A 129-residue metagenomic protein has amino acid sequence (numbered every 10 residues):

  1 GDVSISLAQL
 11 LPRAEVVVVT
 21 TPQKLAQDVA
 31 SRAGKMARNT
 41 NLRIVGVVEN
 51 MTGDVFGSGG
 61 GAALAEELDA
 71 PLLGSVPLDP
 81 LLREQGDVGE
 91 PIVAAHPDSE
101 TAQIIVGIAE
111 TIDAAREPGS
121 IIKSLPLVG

Functional and structural regions predicted by a protein language model:
G1, I5, S99-A102, V106: Alpha-helical membrane and juxtamembrane elements of multi-pass inner-membrane transport and channel proteins
G1-V88: Conserved catalytic-core segment of NTP-binding enzymes
P71, Q85, S99-E100, T111: Residue-level detector of solvent-exposed, low-hydrophobicity positions
V88-Q103: C-terminal boundary of histidine-terminating zinc-finger modules
I104-T111, S120-G129: A short, charged, Gly/Pro-tolerant segment at domain boundaries
A114-A115: Generic C-terminus detector
